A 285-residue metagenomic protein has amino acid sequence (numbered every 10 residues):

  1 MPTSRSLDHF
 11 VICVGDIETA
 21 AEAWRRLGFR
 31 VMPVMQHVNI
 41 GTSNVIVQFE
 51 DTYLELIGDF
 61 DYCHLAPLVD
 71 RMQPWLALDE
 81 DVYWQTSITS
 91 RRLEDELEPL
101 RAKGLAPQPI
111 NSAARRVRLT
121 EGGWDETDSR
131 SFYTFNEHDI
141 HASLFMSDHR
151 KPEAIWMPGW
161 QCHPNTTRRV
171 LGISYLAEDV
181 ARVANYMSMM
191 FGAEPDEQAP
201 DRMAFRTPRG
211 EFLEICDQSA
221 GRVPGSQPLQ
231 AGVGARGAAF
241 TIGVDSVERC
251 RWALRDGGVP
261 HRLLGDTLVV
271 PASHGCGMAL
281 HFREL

Functional and structural regions predicted by a protein language model:
M1-L7, I12-M32, F49-D201, F205-L285: Glyoxalase I/VOC metalloenzyme domain signal
N39-S43, L264-D266: Short acidic/glycine-enriched loop/turn segments that link adjacent beta-strands
V45-V47: Short beta-strand scaffold segments in enzyme catalytic cores
